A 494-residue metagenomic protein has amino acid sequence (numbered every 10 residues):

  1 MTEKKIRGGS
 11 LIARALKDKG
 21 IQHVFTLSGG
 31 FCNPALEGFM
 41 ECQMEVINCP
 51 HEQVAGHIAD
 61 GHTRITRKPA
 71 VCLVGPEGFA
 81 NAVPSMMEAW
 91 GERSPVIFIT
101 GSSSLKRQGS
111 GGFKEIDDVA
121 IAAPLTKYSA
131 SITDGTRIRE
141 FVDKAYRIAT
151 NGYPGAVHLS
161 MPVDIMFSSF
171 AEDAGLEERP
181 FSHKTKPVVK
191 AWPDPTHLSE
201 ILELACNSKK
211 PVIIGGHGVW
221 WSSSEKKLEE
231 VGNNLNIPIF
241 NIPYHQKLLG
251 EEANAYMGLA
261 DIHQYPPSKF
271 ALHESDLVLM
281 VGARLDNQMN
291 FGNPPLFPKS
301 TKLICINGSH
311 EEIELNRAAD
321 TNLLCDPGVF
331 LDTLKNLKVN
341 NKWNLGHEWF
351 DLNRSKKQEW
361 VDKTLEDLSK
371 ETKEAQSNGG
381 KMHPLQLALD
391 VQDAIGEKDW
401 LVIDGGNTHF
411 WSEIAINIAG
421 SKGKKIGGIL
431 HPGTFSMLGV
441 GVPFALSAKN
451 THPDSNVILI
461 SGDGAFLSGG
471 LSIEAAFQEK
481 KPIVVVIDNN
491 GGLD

Functional and structural regions predicted by a protein language model:
M1-E3, T136, E203, T301-G405: Phosphate/pyrophosphate-binding active-site segments
T2, V163-P193, G346, L368: Aromatic-enriched
K4-M87, G91-E92: N-terminal cofactor/phosphate-binding cores enriched in small/glycine residues, especially glycine-rich loops such as
R7-A13, K19-I21, L27-G30, A35-E37 (+1 more regions): Active-site diphosphate/adenylate-binding microenvironment
Q22-H23, D60, R64-T100, A123-E177 (+7 more regions): Structural signature of the thiamine diphosphate
L27-G29, I47-H57, C72-F79, T133-D134 (+4 more regions): Active-site nucleophile and cofactor-binding loops and adjacent substrate-binding regions of central metabolic enzymes
R64, H217-I304, N417-D454, S468-L471: Glycine-rich, anion-gripping cofactor-binding loops and their flanking helix/strand elements in enzyme active sites
I99, R107-K114, I262, K269 (+5 more regions): Thiamine diphosphate
